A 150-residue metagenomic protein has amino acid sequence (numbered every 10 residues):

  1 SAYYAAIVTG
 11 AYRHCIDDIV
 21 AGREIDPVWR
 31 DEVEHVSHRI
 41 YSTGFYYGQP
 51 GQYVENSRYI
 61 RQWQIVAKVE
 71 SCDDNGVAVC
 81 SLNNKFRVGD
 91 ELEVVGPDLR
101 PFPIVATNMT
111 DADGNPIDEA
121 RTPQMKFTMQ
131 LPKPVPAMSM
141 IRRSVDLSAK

Functional and structural regions predicted by a protein language model:
S1-K150: Surface-exposed amphipathic alpha-helical tracts and adjacent flexible/coil segments at the periphery of soluble enzymes
